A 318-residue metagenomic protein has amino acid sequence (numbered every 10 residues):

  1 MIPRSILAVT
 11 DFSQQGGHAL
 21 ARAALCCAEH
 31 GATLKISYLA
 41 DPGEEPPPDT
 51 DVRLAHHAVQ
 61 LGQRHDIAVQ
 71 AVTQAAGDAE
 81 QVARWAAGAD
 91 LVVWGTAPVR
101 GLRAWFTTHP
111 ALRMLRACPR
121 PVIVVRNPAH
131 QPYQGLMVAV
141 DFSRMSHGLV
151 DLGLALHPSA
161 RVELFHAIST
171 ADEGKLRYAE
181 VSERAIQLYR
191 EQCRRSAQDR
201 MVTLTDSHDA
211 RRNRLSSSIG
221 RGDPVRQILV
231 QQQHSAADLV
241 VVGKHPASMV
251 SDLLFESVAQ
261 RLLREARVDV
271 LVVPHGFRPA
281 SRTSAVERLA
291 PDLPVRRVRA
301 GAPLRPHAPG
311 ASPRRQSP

Functional and structural regions predicted by a protein language model:
M1, D41-E45, Q60-W94, P98-R100 (+4 more regions): Structural beta-alpha unit
M1-D49, G135-R184, E265, H275-A280 (+1 more regions): Small/aliphatic-rich secondary-structure junction motif
K35-S37, Q70-Q74, I123, E163-F165 (+2 more regions): General small-molecule cofactor/ligand-binding pocket signal
R84-W85, A129, L136, Q231-Q233 (+1 more regions): Structural alpha-helical scaffold elements that stabilize or flank donor/cofactor-binding regions in carbohydrate
V93-T96, P121-N127, G243, V270-P274: Short beta-strand elements of ligand-binding domains
G95-R113, P132-Y133, L239-E265, H275 (+1 more regions): Glycine-rich, Arg-bearing micro-motifs that act as flexible, cationic patches
H109-P128: Short, structured interface segments
I123-L152, S169-N213, V225: Conserved N-terminal glycine/acidic-rich loop preference
